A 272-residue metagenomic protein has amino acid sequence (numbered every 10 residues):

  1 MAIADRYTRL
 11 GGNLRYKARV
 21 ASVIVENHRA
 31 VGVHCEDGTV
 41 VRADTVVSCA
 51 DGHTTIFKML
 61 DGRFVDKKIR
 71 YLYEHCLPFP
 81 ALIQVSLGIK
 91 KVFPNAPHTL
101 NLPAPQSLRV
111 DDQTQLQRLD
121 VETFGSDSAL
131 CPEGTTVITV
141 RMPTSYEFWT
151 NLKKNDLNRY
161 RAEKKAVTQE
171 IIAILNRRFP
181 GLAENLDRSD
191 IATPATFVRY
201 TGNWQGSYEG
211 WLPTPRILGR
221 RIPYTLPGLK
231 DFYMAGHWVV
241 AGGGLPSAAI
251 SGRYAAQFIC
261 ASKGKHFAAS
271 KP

Functional and structural regions predicted by a protein language model:
M1-C35: Helical element adjacent to the flavin cofactor pocket in flavoenzyme catalytic cores
N13, K17, G181-D190, H266-S270: Flexible, glycine/charged-enriched surface loops at secondary-structure junctions
A21-E133: Mid-domain catalytic core of redox enzymes that form a hydrophobic substrate pocket/lid adjacent to a catalytic redox
V25, C260-P272: Active-site-proximal substrate-binding core of FAD-dependent oxidoreductases
V47, L87, V140, L175 (+3 more regions): Hydrophobic, well-ordered secondary-structure elements that form the walls of internal hydrophobic environments
K90-T196: C-terminal segments that line or cap access tunnels to active or ligand-binding sites in enzymes and enzyme-associated
P180-A241: A glycine-rich dinucleotide-binding beta-alpha-beta segment and adjacent secondary-structure elements that constitute
H237-K263: A conserved FAD-binding loop/helix module that cradles the flavin
